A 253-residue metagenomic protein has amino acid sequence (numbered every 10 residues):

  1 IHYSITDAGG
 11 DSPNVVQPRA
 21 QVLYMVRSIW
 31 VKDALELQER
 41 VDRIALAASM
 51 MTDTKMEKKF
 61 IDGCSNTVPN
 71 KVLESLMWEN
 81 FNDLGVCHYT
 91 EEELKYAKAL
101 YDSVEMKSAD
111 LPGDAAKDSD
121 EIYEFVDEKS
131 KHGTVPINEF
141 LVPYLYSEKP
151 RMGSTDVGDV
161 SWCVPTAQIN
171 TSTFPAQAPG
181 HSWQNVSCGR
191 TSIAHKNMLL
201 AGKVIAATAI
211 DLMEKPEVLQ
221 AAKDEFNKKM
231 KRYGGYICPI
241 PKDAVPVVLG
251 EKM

Functional and structural regions predicted by a protein language model:
I1-D114: Midchain, well-structured core segments that form catalytic/ion-binding scaffolds
C64-M253: An extended, acidic, His-containing surface patch that forms the Zn2+-binding/catalytic region of metallohydrolases
